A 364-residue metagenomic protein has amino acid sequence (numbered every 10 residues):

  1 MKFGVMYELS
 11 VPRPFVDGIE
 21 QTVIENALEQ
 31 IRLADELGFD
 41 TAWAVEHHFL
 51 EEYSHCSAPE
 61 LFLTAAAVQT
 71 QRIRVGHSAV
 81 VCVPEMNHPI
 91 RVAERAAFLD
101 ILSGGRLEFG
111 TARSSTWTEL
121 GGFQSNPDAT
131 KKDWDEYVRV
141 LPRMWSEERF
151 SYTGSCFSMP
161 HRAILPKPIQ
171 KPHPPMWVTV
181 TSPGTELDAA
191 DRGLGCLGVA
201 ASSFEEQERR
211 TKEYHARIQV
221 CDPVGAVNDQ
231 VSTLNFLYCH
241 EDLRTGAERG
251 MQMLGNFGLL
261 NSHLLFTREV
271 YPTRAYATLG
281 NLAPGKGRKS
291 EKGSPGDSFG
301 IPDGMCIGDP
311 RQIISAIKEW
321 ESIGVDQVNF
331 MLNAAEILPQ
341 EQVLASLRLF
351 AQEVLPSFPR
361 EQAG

Functional and structural regions predicted by a protein language model:
M1-Q69, I73-H77, K171-P174: N-terminal beta1-alpha1-beta2 module of alpha/beta enzyme domains
K2-E20, V81-Y152, G195-E206, R249-M251 (+1 more regions): Flexible, glycine-rich active-site loops centered on histidine and acidic residues that chelate a metal or position
F3, A34, G38, E46 (+10 more regions): Conserved, mostly hydrophobic/aromatic
Y7, D128-L165, E205-V325, P359-G364: An alpha-helical appendage that flanks or caps ligand/catalytic pockets
L9-E25, A79-I90, Q170-T181, L237-H240 (+1 more regions): Active-site mouth loops of central-metabolism enzymes
D35-E36, L63-R72, A96, D100-L107 (+3 more regions): Acidic (Asp/Glu)-rich catalytic clusters
T41-F62, A66, V81-V83, S115 (+3 more regions): Glycine-rich, proline-tolerant flexible connector loops at the mouths of alpha/beta enzymes
Y53-H77, D133, Y137, L344-A363: Alpha-helix-loop-beta-strand connector modules within alpha/beta enzyme cores
